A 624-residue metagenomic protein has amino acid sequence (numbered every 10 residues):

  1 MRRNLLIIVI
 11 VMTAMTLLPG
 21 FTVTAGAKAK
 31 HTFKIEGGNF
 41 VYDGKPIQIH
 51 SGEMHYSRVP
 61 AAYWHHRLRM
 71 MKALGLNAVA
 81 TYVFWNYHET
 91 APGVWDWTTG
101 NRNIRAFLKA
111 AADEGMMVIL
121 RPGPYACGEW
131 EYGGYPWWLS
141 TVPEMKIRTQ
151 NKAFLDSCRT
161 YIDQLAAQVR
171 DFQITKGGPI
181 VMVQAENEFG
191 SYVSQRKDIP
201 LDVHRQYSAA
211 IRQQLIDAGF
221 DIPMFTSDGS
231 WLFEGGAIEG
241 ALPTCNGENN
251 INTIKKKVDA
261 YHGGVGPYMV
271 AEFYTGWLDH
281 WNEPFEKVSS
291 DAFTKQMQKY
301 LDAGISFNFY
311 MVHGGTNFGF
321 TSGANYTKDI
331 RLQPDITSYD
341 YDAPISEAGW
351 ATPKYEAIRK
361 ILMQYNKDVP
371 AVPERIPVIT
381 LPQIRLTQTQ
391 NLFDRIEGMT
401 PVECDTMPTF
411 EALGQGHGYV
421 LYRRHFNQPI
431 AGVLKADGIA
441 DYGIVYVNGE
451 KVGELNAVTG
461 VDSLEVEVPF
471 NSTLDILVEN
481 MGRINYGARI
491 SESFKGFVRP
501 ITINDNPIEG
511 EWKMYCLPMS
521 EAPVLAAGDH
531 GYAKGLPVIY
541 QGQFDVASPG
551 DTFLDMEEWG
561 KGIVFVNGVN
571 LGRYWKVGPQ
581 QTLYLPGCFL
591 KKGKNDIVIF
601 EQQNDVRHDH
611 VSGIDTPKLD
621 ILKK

Functional and structural regions predicted by a protein language model:
M1-A29: Bacterial Sec-dependent N-terminal signal peptides
V23-A78, K109: N-terminal carbohydrate-binding accessory modules
D43-K45, Y82, Y87-W95, G128-A153 (+1 more regions): Aromatic- and acidic-residue-enriched carbohydrate-binding clefts of CAZyme catalytic domains
H55-A73, P92-A112, Q206-Y207, V458-D462 (+2 more regions): Aromatic- and glycine-enriched glycan-recognition loops and surfaces that form the carbohydrate-binding subsites
W64-E131, R212-D217: Aromatic-lined substrate-binding rim segments of carbohydrate-active enzymes
L120, P124-S157, D163-F309: Substrate-binding/catalytic cleft of secreted carbohydrate-active enzymes, primarily glycoside hydrolases
L155-V169, K176-Q184, G190-S191, Q195 (+8 more regions): Carbohydrate-binding surfaces of carbohydrate-active enzymes
A431-Y446, L474, F544-N567, Y574-W575 (+1 more regions): Aromatic-lined ligand-binding clefts that engage carbohydrates, nucleic acids, or primary amines
